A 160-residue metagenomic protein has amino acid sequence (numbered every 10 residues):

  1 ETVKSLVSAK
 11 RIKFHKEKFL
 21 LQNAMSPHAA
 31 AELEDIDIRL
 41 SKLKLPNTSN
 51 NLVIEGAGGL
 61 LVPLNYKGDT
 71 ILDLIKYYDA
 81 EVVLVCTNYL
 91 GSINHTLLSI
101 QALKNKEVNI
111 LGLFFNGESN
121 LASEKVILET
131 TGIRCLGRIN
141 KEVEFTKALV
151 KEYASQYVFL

Functional and structural regions predicted by a protein language model:
E1, L72, L121-K125: Short, surface-exposed alpha-helical segments at coil->helix boundaries
E1-D37: N-terminal phosphate/diphosphate-binding loop that engages ATP/GTP or pyrophosphate donors across diverse enzyme folds
S26-N65, L72: Phosphate-binding/switch loop-helix module in NTP-utilizing enzymes
I54, V82-L84, G112-L113: Structural beta-sheet core signal
N65-N88: Inter-motif core of Ras-like GTPase G domains
S92: Class I SAM-dependent methyltransferase SAM-binding "motif I" and its flanking Rossmann-like core
I100-L160: C-terminal lobe/tail of nucleotide-utilizing enzymes
